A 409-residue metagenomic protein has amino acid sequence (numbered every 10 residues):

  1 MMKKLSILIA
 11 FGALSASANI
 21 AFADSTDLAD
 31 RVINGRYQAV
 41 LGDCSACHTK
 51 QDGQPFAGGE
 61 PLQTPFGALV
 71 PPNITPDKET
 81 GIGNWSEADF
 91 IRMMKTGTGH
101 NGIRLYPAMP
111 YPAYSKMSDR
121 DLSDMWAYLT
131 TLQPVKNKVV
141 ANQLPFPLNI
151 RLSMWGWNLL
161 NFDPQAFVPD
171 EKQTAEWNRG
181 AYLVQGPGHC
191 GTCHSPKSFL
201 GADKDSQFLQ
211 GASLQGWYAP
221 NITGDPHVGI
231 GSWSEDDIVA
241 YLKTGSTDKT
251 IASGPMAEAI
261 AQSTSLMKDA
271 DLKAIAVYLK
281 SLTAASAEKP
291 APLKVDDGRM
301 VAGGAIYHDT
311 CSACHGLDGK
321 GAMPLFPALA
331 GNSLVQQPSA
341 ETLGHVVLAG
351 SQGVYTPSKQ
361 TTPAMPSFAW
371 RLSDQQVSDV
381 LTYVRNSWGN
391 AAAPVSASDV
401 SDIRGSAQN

Functional and structural regions predicted by a protein language model:
M1-R31, A68-P72, M93-N101, R120-T174 (+5 more regions): Post-cleavage N-terminal segment of exported redox proteins
G12, G58, L209-L214, G229: Glycine-centered structural positions embedded in regular secondary structure
T26-A29, Q38, N84-W85, K116-R120 (+8 more regions): Soluble non-cytosolic domains of exported or imported proteins
A29-K50, P55-Q63, G156-L159, V168-S198 (+3 more regions): Sequence/structural segment immediately N-terminal to covalent heme-attachment motifs in c-type and related
Y37-T49, P72, D89-K95, P107 (+10 more regions): C-type cytochrome heme c attachment motif
A68-N84, K95-R120, A141-N142, A219-G231 (+3 more regions): Axial heme c-ligation environment in periplasmic c-type cytochrome domains
K116, Q133, P187, S246 (+5 more regions): Residues at alpha-helix boundaries and short interhelical turns
K289-K294, G298-R299, G321-M323, Y355-S358 (+1 more regions): Flexible internal linker/loop segments at domain or repeat junctions
